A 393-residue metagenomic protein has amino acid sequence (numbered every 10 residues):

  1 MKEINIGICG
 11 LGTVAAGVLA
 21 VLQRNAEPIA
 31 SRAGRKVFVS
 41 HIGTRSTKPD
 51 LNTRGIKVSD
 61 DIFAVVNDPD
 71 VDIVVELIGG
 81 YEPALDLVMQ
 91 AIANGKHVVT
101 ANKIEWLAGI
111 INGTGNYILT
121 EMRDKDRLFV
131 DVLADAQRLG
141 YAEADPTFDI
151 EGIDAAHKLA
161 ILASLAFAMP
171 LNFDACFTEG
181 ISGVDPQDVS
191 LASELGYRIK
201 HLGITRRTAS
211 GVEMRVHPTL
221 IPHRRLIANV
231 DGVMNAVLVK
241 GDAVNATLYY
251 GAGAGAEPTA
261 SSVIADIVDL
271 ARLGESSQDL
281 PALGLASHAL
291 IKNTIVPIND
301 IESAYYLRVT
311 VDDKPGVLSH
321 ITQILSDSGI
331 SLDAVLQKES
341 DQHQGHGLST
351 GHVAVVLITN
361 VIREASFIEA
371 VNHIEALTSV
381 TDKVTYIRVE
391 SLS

Functional and structural regions predicted by a protein language model:
M1-N94, V99: N-terminal glycine-/serine-/threonine-rich beta1-alpha1-beta2 phosphate-ribose binding loop of Rossmann-like
A93, A101-D126: A contiguous active-site-proximal alpha/beta segment in oxidoreductase catalytic domains
V132-N229, M234-A236, G255: Substrate-binding/catalytic subdomain of NAD(P)-dependent oxidoreductase enzymes
I181, N245-T247, G251-E257: Glycine-rich phosphate/pyrophosphate-binding beta-alpha loops
H217-D242, A256-E257, S326-S349: Low-complexity, glycine/alanine/valine/leucine- and proline-rich hydrophobic stretches
S262, I267-S393: A conserved regulatory-domain signal marking ACT and ACT-like small-molecule sensing domains and adjacent regulatory
